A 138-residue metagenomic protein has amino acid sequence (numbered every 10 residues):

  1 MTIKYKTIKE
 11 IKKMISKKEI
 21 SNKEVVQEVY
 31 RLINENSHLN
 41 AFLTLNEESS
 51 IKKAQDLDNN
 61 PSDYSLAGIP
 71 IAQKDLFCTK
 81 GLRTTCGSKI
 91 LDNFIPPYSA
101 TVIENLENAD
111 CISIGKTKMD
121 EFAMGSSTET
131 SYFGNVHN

Functional and structural regions predicted by a protein language model:
M1-L45: An N-terminal boundary/leader segment
K17, L32, N36, K53 (+2 more regions): Change "in soluble alpha/beta enzymes" to "in soluble alpha/beta proteins
V29, S50, S99: Residue-level signal for inorganic ion chemistry
L32-I33, I51, F122-G125: Short secondary-structure boundary/hinge segments and terminal tails
L39, D58, R83: N-terminal Rossmann-like NAD(P)+-binding subdomain of aldehyde/semialdehyde dehydrogenases
L57-P70: Immediate post-signal peptide segment of exported/extracytoplasmic ligand-binding proteins
A67-N138: Short glycine/serine-rich loop/turn segments
